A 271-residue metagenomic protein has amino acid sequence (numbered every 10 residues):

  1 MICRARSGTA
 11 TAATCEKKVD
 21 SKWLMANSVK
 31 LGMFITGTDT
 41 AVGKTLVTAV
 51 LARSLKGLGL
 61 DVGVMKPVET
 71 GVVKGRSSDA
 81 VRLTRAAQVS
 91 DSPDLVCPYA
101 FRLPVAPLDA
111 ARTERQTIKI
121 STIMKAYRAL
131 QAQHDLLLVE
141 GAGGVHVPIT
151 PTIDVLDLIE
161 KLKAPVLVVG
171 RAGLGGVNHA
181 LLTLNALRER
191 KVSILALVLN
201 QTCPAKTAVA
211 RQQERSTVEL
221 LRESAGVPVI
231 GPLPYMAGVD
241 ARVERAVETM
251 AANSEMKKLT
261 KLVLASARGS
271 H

Functional and structural regions predicted by a protein language model:
M1-R6, T14-V29, S270-H271: Short, basic, low-complexity termini and linkers enriched in Ser/Thr/Gly/Pro that act as targeting/leader peptides
I35-T48: Glycine-rich phosphate-binding P-loop
L46-T117, S121, A126-A129: N-terminal phosphate/diphosphate-binding loop that engages ATP/GTP or pyrophosphate donors across diverse enzyme folds
V62, L137, V166, I194-L195: Hydrophobic anchor at the start of a short beta-strand that flanks the dinucleotide cofactor-binding loop
K66, L167-G170, L195-Q201: Short internal beta-strands
I123, Y127-T150: Switch II (G3) loop of P-loop NTPases
T150-A172: Inter-motif core of Ras-like GTPase G domains
N185-H271: C-terminal lobe/tail of nucleotide-utilizing enzymes
